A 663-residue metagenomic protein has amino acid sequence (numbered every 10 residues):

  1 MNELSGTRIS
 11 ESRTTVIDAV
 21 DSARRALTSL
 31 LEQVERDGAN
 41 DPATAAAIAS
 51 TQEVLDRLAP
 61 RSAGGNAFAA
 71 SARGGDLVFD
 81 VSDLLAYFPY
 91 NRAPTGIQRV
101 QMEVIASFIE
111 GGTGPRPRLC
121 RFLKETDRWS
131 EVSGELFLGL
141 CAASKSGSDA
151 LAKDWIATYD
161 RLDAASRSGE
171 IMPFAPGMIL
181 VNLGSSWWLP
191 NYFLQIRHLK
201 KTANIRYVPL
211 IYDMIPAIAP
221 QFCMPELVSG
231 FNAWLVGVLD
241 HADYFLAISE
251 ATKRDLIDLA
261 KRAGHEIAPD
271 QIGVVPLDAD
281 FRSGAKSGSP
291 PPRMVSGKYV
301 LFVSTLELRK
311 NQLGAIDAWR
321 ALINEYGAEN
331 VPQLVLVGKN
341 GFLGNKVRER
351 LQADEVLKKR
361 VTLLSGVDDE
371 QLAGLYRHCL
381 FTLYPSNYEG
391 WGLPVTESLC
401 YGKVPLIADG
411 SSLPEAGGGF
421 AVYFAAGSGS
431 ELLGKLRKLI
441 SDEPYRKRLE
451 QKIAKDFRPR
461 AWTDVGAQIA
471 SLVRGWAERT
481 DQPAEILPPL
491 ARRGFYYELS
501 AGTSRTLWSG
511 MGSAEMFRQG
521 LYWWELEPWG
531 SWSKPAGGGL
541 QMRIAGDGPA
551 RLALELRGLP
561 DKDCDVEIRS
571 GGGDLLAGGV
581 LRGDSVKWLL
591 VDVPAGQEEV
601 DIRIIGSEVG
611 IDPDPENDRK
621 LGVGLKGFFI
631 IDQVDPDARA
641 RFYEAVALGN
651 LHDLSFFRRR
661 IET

Functional and structural regions predicted by a protein language model:
E3-P528, P549, D561, L576-A595 (+4 more regions): Carbohydrate transferase catalytic cores enriched for Leloir-type hexosyltransferases
F79, M542, L554-L556, V591 (+1 more regions): Preference for bulky hydrophobic residues occupying beta-strand positions in well-ordered beta-sheet regions
L526-G546: Extracellular ectodomain segments of secreted/surface proteins
L540, I544-C564: A short beta-strand element within beta-rich, extracytoplasmic domains of secreted/secretory-pathway proteins
K562-D574: Short, surface-exposed beta-strand/strand-loop-strand elements in extracellular ectodomains
I568-S570, I604-E608: Domain-scale detector for complete catalytic domains at protein termini or as standalone homologs
